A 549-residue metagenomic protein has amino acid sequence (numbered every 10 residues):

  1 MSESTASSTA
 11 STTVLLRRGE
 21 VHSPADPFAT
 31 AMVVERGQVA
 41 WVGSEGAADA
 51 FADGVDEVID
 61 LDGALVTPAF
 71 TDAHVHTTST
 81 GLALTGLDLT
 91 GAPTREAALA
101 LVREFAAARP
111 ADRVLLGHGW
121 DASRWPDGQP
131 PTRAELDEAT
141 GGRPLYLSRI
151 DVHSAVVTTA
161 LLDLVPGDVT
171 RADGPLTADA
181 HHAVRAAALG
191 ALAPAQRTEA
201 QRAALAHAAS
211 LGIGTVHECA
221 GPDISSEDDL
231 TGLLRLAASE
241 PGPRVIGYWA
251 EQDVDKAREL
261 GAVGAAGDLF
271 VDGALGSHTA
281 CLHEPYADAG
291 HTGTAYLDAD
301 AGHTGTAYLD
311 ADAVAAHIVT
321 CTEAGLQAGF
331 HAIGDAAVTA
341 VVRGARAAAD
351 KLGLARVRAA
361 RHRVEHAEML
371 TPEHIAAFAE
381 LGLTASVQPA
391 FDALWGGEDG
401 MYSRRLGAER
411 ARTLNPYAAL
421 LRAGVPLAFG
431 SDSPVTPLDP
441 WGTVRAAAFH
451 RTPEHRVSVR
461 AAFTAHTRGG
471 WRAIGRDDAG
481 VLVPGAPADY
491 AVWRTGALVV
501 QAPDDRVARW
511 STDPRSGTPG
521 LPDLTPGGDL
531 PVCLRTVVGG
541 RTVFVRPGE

Functional and structural regions predicted by a protein language model:
E3, T12-R17, H22-R244, E251-K256 (+7 more regions): Divalent metal-binding segments
H22, R445, T452-P453, S458-V459 (+3 more regions): C-terminal cap of metal-dependent C-N hydrolases
T158, G212, G273, H331 (+6 more regions): Conserved, mostly hydrophobic/aromatic
T159, D228-L230, V338-R346, W395-Y402 (+1 more regions): Histidine/acidic-residue-rich catalytic or RNA/ligand-binding cores of hydrolases and nuclease-related proteins
E240-A265, R361-E368, P372, G400-V425: Phosphate/diphosphate-binding loops
G261-G264, R346-A348, F378-S386, A423-P426 (+1 more regions): Glycine-enriched alpha-helix->loop->beta-strand junction motifs that scaffold or abut catalytic
Y308-A347, H466, D477-A479, P484-R494: Long hydrophobic segments that form regular secondary structure
L326-D335, S386-P389, L420-G442, G485: Short acidic/histidine-rich active-site segments
